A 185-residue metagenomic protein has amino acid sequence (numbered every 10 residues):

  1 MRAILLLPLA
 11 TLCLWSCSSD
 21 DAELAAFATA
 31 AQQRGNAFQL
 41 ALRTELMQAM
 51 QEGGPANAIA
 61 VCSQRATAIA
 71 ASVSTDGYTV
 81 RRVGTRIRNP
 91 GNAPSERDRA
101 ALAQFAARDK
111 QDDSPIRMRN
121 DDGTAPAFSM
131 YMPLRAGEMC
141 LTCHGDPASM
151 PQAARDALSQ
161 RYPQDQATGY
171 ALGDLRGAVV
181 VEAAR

Functional and structural regions predicted by a protein language model:
R2-P8: Sec-dependent signal peptide recognition, specifically the positively charged N-region followed immediately by
P8-T11, F128: A generic, residue-level signal for flexible/boundary positions that often mark functional hotspots
C13-S16: C-terminal motif of bacterial Sec signal peptides marking the signal peptidase cleavage site
D20-G137, S149-R185: Extracytoplasmic c-type cytochrome modules immediately beyond a signal peptide or single-pass transmembrane anchor
C140-C143: Short cysteine clusters
D146: Cys/His-rich metal-chelating microdomains
